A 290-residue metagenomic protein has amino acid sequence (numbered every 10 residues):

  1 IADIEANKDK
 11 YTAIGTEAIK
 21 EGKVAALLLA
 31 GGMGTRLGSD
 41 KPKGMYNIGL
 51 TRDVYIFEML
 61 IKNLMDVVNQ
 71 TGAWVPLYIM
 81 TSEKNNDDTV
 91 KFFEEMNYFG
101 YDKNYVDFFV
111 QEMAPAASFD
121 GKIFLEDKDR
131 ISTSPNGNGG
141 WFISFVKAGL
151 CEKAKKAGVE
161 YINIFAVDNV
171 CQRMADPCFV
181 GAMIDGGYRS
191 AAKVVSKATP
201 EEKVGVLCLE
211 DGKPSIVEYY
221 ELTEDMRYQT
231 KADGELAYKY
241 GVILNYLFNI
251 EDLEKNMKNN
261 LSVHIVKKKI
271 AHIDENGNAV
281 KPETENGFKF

Functional and structural regions predicted by a protein language model:
I1-D107, P115, L125-F142, L150-E152 (+1 more regions): N-terminal glycine-rich phosphate-binding loop and ensuing alpha1 helix
K23, R36, G44-N47, N169-V170 (+3 more regions): Residue-level preference for alpha-helix termini and adjacent loops
K23-L27, G44, W74-I79, Y105-D107 (+5 more regions): Beta-sheet entry/capping signal
A30-G31, V167, I250: Residues immediately flanking
Y98-F99, K103-K203: Conserved beta-loop-beta/alpha segment of the NTase-like Rossmann-fold superfamily that binds/positions NTPs
A154, G158-N163, C171-A175, V180-F290: Catalytic core of tubulin tyrosine ligase-like
